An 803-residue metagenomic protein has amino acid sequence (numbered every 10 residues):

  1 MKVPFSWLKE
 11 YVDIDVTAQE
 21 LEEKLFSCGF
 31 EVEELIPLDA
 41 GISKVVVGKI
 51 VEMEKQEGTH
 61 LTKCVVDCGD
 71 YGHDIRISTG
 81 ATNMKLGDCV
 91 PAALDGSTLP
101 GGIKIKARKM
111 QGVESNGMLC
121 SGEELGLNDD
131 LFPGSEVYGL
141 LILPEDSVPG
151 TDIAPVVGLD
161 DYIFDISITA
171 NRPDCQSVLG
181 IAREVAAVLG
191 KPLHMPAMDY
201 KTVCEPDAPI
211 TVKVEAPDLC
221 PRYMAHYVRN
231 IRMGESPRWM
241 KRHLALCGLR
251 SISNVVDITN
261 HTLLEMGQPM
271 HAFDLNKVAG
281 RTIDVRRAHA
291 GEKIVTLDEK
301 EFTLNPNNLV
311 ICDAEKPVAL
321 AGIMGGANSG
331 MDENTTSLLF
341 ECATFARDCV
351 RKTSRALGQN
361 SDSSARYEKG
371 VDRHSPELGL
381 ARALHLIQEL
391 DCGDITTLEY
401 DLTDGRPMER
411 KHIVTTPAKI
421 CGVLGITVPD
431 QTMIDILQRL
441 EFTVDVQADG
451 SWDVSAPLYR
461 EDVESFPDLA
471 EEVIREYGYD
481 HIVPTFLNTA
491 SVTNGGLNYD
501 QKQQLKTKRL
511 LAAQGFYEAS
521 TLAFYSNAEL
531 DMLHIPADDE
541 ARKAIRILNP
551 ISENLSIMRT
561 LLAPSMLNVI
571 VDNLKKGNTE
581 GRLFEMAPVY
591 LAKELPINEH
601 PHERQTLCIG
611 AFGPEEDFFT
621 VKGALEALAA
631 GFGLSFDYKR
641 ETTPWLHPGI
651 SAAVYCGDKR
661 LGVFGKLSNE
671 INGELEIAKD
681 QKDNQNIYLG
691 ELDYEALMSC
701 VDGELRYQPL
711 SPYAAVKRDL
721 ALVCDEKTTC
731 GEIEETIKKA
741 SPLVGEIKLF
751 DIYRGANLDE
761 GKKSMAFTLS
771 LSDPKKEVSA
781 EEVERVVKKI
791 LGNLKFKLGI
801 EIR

Functional and structural regions predicted by a protein language model:
M1-T202, P206, L339, G358 (+5 more regions): Phosphate-backbone binding interfaces of nucleic-acid-interacting proteins
K2, E20, R439-F442, D462 (+4 more regions): A carboxyl-terminal module marker
F5, E23, M53-K55, L189 (+2 more regions): Glycine/proline-enriched, intrinsically flexible loops and inter-domain linkers
E33, V47-S78, R242, L246 (+1 more regions): Conserved mixed alpha/beta core segments that line enzyme active sites in large multi-domain catalysts
D39-S43, Y200-T202, S491-V492, G496 (+3 more regions): Beta-rich nucleic-acid/ligand-interaction surfaces
E114-D130, S135-L140, A154, Y162 (+4 more regions): Mobile "lid/hinge" segments at catalytic clefts and subdomain interfaces of large enzymes
V185, L189-V214, D391-I420: Terminal amphipathic helices with adjacent charged low-complexity linkers/tails
I413-T579, R718, S770-P774, E782-R803: Extended, well-folded interaction surfaces typified by the phenylalanyl-tRNA synthetase beta subunit core
